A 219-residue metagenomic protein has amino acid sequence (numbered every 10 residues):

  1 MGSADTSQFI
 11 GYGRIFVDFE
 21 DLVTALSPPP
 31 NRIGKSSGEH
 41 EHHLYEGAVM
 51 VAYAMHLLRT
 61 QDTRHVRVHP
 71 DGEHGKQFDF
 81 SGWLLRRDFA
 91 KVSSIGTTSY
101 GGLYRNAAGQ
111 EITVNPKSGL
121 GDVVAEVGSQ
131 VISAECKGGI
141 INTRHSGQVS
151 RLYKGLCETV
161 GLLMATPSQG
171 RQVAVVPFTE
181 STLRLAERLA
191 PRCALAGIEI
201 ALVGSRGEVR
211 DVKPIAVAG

Functional and structural regions predicted by a protein language model:
A4-F9, I15-F16, E199-G219: Polybasic (Lys/Arg-rich)
F9-T97: Nuclease catalytic cores
A48-V51, L152-V160, L183-E187: Well-ordered, non-membrane alpha-helical segments in soluble/globular domains
H56, L162-A165: A generic secondary-structure signal
V66-I141, L152: Active-site metal-binding core of divalent-cation-utilizing nuclease and nuclease-like domains
G139-L163: Mg2+/Mn2+-dependent nuclease catalytic core
M164-E208: Nucleic-acid nuclease catalytic cores
